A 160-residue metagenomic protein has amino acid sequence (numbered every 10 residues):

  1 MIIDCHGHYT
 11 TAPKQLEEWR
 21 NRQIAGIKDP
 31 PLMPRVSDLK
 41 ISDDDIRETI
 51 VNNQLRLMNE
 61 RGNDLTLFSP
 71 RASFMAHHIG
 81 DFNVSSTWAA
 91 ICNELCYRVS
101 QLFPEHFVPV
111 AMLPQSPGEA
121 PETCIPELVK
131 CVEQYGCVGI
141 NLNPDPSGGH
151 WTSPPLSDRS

Functional and structural regions predicted by a protein language model:
M1-S160: Helix-coil boundary/capping segments in enzymes
